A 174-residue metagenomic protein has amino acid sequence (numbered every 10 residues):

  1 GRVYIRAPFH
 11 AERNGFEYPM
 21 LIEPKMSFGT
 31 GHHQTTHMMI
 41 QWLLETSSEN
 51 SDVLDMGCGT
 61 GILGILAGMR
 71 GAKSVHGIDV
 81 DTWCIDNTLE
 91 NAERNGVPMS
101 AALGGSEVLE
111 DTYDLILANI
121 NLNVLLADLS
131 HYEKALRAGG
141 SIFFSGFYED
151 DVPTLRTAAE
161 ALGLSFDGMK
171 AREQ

Functional and structural regions predicted by a protein language model:
G1-G29: Non-catalytic substrate-recognition/targeting regions of SAM-dependent transferases
M26, T30-L109: Conserved SAM/SAH cofactor-binding pocket of Class I
S74, I142-F143: A short hydrophobic/small-residue beta-strand
W83-N87, V124, D151: Conserved short alpha-helix immediately C-terminal to the canonical SAM/SAH-binding motif I of Rossmann-like
I116-A118: Hydrophobic beta-strand segment of the Class I
L126-S141: A short glycine-rich, Lys/Arg-flanked "PGG" loop and its adjoining helix->strand segment in the class I
Y148-Q174: Active-site capping/gating segments
